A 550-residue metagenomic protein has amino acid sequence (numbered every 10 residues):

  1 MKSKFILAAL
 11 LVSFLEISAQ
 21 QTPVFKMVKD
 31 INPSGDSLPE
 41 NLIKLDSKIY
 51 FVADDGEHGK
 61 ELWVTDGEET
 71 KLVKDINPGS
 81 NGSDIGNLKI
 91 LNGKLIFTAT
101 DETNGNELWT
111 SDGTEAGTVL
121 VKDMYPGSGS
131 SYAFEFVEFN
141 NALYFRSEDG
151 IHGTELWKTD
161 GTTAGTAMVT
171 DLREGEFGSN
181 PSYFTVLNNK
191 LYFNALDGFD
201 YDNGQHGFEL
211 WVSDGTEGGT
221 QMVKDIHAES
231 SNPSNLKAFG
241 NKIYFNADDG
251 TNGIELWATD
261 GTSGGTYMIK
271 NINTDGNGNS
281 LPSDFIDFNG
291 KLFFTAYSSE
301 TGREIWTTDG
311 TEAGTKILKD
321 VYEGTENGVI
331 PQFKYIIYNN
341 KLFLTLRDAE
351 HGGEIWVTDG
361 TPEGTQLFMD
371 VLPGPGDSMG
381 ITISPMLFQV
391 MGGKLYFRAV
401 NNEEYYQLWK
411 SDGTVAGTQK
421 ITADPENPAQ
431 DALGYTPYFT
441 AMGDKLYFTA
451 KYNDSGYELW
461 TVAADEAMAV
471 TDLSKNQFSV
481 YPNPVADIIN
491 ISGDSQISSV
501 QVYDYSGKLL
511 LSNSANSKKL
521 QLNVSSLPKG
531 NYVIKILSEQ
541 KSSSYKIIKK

Functional and structural regions predicted by a protein language model:
M1-T22: Bacterial Sec-dependent N-terminal signal peptides
I6, E16-I17, T114, T216 (+5 more regions): Intrinsically disordered, low-complexity serine/threonine-rich segments
A8-A9, S13, G86, G207 (+4 more regions): Small side chains
L15-I17, P425, Q496, S517: Residues in and immediately flanking transmembrane alpha helices
Q20-A467: Feature 14080 marks short, conserved micro-sites in well-ordered regions that are central to protein function
T471-K550: C-terminal outer-membrane/trafficking sorting elements
